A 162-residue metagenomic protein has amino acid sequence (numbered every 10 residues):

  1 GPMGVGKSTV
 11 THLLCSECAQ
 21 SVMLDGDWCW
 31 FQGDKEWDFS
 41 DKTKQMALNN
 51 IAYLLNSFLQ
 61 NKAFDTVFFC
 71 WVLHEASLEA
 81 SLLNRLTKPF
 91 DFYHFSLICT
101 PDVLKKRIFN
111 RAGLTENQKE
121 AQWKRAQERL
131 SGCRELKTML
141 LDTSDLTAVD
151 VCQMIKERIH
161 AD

Functional and structural regions predicted by a protein language model:
P2: P-loop (Walker A) phosphate-binding loop of NTP-binding proteins
V5: ATP-binding Walker
S8-Y53: Conserved substrate/cofactor phosphate-moiety recognition/catalytic segment in nucleotide-dependent phosphotransferases
C29-W30, H74-E75, I98-V103, L146-T147: Conserved nucleotide-binding/hydrolysis micro-motifs of P-loop NTPases
M46-P89: Glycine-rich phosphate-binding loop used to anchor ATP phosphates in small-molecule kinases, encompassing both
F64, K88-Y93, R134-T138: Short glycine-/polar-rich loops that comprise or flank the Walker A/P-loop and associated switch/sensor motifs
W71, K88-I108: Conserved phosphate-donor/acceptor-positioning beta-strand/loop module used by diverse small-molecule
G113-M154, D162: Small-molecule kinase domains that catalyze NTP-dependent phosphoryl transfer to phosphate-bearing small molecules
